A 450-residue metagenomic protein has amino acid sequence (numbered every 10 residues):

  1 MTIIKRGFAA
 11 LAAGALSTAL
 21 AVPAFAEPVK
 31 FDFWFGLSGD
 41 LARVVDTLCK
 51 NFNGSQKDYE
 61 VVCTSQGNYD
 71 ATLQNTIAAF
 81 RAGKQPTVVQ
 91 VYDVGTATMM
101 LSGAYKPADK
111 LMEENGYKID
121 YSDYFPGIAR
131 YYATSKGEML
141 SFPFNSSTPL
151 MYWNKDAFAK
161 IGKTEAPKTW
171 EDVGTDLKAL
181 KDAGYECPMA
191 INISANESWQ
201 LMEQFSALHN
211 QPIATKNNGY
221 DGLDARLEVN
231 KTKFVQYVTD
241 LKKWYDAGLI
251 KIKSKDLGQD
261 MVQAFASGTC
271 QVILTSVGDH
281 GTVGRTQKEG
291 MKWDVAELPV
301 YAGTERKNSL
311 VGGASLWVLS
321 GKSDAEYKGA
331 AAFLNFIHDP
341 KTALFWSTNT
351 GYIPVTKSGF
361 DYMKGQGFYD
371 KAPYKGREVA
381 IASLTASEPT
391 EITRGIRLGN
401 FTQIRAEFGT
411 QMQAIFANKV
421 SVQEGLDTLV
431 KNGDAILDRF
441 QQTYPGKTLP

Functional and structural regions predicted by a protein language model:
E27, G137-E138, A159-I161, T239 (+3 more regions): Extracytoplasmic/periplasmic substrate-recognition and gating elements
E27-S38, Y59-T64, V88, L140 (+1 more regions): Short, well-ordered beta-strand elements
G39-E60, Y152, F408, L426: Short, polar/charged alpha-helical segment
N51-Y124, Y131, D156-K168, Q263-V272 (+2 more regions): Extracytoplasmic "Venus flytrap"/periplasmic binding protein-like
V94-T148, G174, Q200-A207, D294-A296 (+3 more regions): Hinge/lid segment of periplasmic solute-binding proteins
S135-F144, P149, G174-R226, K242 (+1 more regions): Extracytoplasmic/periplasmic solute-binding protein
L177-K178, Y220-S254, L298: Glycine-centered hinge/linker elements that transmit conformational signals in sensory and ligand-binding systems
W293-V300, T348-T410, A414, Q442-P450: Long, aromatic- and glycine/proline-rich binding clefts that accommodate carbohydrate-like moieties
